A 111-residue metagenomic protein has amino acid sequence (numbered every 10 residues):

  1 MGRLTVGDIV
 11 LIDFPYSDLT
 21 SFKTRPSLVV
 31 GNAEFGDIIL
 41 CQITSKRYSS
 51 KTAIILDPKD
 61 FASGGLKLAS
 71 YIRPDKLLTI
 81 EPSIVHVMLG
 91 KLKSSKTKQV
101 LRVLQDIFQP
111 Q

Functional and structural regions predicted by a protein language model:
M1: Catalytic machinery of carbohydrate-active enzymes, primarily nucleotide-sugar-dependent glycosyltransferases
D18-T20, D75: Generic alpha-helical secondary structure signal
T20-K23, V29-A62: Compact nucleic-acid interaction/catalytic patches
S63-Q111: C-terminal terminal-subdomain/extension
